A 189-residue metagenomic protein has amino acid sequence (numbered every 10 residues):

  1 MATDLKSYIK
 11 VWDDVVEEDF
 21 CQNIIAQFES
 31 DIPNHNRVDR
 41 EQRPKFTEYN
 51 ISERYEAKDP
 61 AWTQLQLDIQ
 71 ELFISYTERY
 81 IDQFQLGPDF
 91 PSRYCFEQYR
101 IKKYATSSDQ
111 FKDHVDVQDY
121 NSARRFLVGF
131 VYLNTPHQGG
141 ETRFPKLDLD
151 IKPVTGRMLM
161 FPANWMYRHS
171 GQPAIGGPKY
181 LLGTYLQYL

Functional and structural regions predicted by a protein language model:
M1-M158, M166-L189: Fe(II)/2-oxoglutarate oxygenase catalytic core
